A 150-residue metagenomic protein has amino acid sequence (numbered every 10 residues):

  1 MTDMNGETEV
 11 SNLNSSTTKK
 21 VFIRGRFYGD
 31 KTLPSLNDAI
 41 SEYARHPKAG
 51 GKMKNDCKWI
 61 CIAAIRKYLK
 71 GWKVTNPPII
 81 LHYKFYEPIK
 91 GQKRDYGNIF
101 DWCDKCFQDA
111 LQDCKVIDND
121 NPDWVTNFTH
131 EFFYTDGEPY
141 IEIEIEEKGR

Functional and structural regions predicted by a protein language model:
M1-R150: Catalytic phosphate/metal-binding cores of nucleic-acid and nucleotide-processing enzymes, i.e., regions that mediate
